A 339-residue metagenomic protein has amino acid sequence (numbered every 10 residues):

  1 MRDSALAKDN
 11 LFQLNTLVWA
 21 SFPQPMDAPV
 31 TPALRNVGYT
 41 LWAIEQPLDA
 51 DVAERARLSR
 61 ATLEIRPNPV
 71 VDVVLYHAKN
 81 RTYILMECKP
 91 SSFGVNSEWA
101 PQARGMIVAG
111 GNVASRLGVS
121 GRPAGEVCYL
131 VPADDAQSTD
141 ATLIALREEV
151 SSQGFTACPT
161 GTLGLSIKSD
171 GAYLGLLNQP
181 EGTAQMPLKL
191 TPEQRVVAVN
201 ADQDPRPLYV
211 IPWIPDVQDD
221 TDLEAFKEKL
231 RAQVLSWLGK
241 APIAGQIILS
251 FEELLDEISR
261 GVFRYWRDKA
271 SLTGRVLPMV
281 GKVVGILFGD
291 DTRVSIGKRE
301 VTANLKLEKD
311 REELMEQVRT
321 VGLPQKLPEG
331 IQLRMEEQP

Functional and structural regions predicted by a protein language model:
M1-I44, Y209, A303-P339: Interdomain/boundary linker segments immediately adjacent to catalytic/signaling cores
A7-K8, S21, M26-R81, V95-W99: Active-site metal-binding core of divalent-cation-utilizing nuclease and nuclease-like domains
I65-R66, A78-K79, A136, E148-F155: Exposed regions on extracellular, virion, or secretory-pathway luminal proteins
K79-T82, R122-A124: A general structural motif
M86: Conserved beta3 VAIK motif of the Hanks protein kinase fold
P90-S152: Catalytic cores of nucleic-acid endonucleases
A141-P339: Non-catalytic C-terminal interaction segments of nucleic acid-processing enzymes
